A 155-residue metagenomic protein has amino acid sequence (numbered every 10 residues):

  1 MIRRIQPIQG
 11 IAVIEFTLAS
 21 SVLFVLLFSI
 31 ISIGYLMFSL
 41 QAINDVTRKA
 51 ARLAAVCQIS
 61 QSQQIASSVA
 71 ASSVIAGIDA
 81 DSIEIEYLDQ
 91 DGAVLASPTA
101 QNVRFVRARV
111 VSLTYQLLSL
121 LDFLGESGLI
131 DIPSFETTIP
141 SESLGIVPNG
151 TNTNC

Functional and structural regions predicted by a protein language model:
M1-A71: Alpha-helical assembly-interface signal, strongest on the long, hydrophobic N-terminal helix that forms
K49, L53-C155: Short, conserved structural patches
